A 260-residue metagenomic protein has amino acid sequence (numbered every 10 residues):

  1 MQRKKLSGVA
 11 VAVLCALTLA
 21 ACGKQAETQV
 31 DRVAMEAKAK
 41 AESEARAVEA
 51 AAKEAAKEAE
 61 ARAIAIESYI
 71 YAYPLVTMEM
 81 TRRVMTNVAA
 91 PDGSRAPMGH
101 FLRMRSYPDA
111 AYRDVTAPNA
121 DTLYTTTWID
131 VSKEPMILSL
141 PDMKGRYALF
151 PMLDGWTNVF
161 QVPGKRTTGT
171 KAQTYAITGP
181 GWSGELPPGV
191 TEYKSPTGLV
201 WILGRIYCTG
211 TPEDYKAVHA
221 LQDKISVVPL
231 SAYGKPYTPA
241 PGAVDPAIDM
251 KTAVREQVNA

Functional and structural regions predicted by a protein language model:
Q2-A10: Bacterial N-terminal signal peptides that target proteins for export
A10-T18: Bacterial N-terminal signal peptides
C22-Q25: Bacterial signal peptide processing site
V30-A260: A compositional/structural signature for long, glycine/proline-rich flexible linkers and loops on extracytoplasmic
